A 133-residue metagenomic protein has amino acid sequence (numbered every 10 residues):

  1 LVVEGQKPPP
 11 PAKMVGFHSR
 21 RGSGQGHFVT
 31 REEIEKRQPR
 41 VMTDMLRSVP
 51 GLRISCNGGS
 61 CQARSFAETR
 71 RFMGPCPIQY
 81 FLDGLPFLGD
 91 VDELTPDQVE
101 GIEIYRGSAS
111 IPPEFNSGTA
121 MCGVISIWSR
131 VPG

Functional and structural regions predicted by a protein language model:
L1-E35, G133: Short, acidic, small-residue-rich periplasmic hinge/interaction motif at the N-terminus of Gram-negative outer-membrane
V2, G101, V124-S126: Beta-strand secondary-structure signal
G5, R106, S129: Residues on the solvent-exposed faces and adjacent turns of beta-rich solenoids used to engage binding targets
P8-A12, K36, L52-S55, F87-G89 (+2 more regions): Short beta-strands and strand-coil junctions in structured, solvent-facing domains, enriched
P39-L46, V91, P96-V99, V124: Extracytoplasmic/secreted envelope proteins and their assembly/folding machinery, especially bacterial periplasmic
T43-L85, P112-P132: Extracytoplasmic beta-strand/coil segments of soluble accessory domains associated with Gram-negative outer-membrane
L85-S110, G118: Short acidic/polar hinge/loop motifs at secondary-structure boundaries that mediate gating or recognition
